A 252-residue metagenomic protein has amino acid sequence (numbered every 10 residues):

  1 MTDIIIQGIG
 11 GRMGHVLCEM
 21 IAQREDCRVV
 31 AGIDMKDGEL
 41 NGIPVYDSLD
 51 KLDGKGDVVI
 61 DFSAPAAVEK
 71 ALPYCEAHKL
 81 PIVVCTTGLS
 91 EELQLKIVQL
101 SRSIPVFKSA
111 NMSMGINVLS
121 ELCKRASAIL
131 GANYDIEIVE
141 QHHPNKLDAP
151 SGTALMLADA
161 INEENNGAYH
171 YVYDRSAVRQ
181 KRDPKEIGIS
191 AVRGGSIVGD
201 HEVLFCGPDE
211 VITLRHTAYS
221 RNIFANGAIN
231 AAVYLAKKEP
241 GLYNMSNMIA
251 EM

Functional and structural regions predicted by a protein language model:
D3, Q7, R12-D50, G56 (+1 more regions): C-terminal substrate-binding/catalytic lobe of Rossmann-fold NAD(P)-dependent oxidoreductases
V29, V45, I82-V83, V106-K108: Hydrophobic beta-strand scaffold residues
V59-I60: N-terminal Rossmann-like NAD(P) cofactor-binding module of classical short-chain dehydrogenase/reductase
S63-A64, T87, A191-R193: Short glycine-/small-residue-rich Rossmann-like dinucleotide-binding loops
L72-P73, A77, T86-V106, N117 (+1 more regions): Rossmann-fold NAD(P)-binding glycine/threonine-rich loop
P81, K96-S113, G131-I136: Rossmann-fold dehydrogenase core element
V118-N133, A149: Rossmann-like NAD(P)H-binding beta-loop-alpha module
